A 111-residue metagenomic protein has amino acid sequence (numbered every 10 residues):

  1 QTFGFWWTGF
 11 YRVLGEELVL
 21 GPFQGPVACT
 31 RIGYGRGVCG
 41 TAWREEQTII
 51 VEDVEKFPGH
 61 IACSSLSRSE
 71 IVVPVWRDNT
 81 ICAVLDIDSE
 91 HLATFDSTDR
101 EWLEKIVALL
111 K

Functional and structural regions predicted by a protein language model:
Q1-T2, T41, L109: Amphipathic alpha-helical regulatory segments at dimerization interfaces that relay allosteric signals between sensory
Q1-V19: Helix-loop-beta substructure at the N-terminus of cytosolic sensory domains that couple signal/ligand detection
W7, V72, V84: Short hydrophobic/aromatic beta-strand element in the GNAT-like acyltransferase core that lines or flanks the acyl-donor
V13-S65: Regulatory sensory and allosteric helical modules in signal-transduction proteins and certain transcription factors
I49-I50, P74, D86: Conserved beta-strand segments that form the floor/walls of ligand-binding pockets within enzyme and binding domains
S69-W76: A short, aliphatic-rich beta-strand micro-motif
N79-S89: Sensory beta-strand/linker motifs that couple input domains to effectors
D88-K111: Juxtadomain coupling helices with adjacent low-complexity linkers
